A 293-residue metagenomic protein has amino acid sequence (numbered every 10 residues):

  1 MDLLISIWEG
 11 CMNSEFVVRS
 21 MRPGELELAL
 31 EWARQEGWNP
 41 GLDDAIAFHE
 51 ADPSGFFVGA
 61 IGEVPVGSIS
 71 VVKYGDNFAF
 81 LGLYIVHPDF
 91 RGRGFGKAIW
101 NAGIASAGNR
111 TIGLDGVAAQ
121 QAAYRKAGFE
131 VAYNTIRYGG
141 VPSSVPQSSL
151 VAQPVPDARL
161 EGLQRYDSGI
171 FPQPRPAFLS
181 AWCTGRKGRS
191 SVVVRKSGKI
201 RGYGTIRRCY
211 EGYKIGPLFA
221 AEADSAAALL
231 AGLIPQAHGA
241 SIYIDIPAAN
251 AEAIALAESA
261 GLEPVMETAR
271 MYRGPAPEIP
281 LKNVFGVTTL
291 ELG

Functional and structural regions predicted by a protein language model:
S6-D44, A132-I136, P142-P174, N283-G286: Short amphipathic alpha-helix that is part of the acyltransferase structural core
G41, A47-G67, F80, T111 (+2 more regions): A short helix-loop-beta-strand connector motif used in the catalytic cores of GNAT acetyltransferases and, in some
V58, E63-V72, A79-I85, K199-R208 (+1 more regions): Conserved beta-strand in the GNAT
V86, G92-A105, A223-P235, A255: Conserved acetyl-CoA-binding loop-helix of GNAT-fold acetyltransferases
S106-A118, H238-A248: Conserved GNAT acetyl-CoA-binding A-motif
G116, A127-P146, R207, P217 (+1 more regions): Active-site/acyl-donor-binding loops of N-acyltransferases
F129-K214, D224: Amide-forming acyltransferase catalytic core, primarily the GNAT-like/NAT-type and related acyltransferase folds
G198-A257: Glycine/small-residue-rich hydrophobic helix-like segments
